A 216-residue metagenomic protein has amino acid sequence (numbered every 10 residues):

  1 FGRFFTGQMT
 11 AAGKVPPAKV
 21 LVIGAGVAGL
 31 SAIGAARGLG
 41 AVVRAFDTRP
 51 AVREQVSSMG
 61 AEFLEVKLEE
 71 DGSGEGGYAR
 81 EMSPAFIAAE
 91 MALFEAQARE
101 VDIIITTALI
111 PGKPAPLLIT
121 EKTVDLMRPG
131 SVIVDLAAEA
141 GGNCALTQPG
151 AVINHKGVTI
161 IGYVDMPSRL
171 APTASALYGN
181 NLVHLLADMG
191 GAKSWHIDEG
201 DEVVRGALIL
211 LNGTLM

Functional and structural regions predicted by a protein language model:
F1-F4, L39-V42, F46-R49, M59 (+7 more regions): Change "in soluble alpha/beta enzymes" to "in soluble alpha/beta proteins
F1-Q8, A138, C144-M216: Adenosine-phosphate binding glycine-rich loop
F4-Q97: Glycine-rich phosphate/diphosphate-binding loop of Rossmann-like nucleotide-binding domains
K19-L21, A41-R44, E62, D102-I104 (+3 more regions): Structural motif
R37-L39, M59-A61, T120-L126, P149-V152 (+1 more regions): Short, solvent-exposed amphipathic alpha-helical segments in soluble enzyme and RNA/protein-processing domains
A51-E54, D71-G72, E139-N143, P167-S168: Short gly/pro/ser/thr-enriched loop/turn and capping motifs at secondary-structure boundaries
S73-K122, Y163: A structured beta-alpha segment of the ubiquitous adenosine-cofactor-binding alpha/beta core
I103-Y163: ADP-ribose/adenylate-binding Rossmann-like module
